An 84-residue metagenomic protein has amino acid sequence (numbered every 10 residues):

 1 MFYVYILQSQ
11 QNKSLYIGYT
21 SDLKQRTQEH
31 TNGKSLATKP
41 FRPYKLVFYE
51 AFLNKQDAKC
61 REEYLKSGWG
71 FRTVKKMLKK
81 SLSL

Functional and structural regions predicted by a protein language model:
M1-L36, R42, L46-L53, D57-K66 (+2 more regions): GIY-YIG nuclease catalytic motif and its immediate N-terminal context
